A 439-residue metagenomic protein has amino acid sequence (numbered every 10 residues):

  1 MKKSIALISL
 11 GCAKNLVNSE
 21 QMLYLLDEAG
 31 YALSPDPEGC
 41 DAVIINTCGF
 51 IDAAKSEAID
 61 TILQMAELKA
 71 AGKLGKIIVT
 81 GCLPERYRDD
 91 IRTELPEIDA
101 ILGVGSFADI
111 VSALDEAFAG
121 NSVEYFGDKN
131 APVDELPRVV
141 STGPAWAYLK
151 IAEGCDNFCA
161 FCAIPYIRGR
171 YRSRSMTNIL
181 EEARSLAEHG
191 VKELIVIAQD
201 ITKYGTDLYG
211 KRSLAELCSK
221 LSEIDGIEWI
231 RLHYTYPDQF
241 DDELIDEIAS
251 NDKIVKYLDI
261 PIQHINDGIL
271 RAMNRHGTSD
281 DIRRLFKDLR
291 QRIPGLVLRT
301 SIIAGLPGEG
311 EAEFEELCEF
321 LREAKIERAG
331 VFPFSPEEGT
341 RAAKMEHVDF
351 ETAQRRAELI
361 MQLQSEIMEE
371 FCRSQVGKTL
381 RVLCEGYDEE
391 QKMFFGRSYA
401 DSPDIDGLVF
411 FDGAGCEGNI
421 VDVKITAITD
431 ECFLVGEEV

Functional and structural regions predicted by a protein language model:
M1-I197, T202-Y204, E243, L258 (+7 more regions): Proteins enriched for Cys/Gly/acidic motifs involved in redox and nucleic-acid/cofactor modification
I5, A42-V43, A147, L194 (+7 more regions): Conserved beta-strand core positions
I77-V79, R86, I91, E188-A312 (+1 more regions): Conserved SAM/AdoMet-binding glycine-rich loop
C159, I179, V196, L232 (+7 more regions): Conserved, mostly hydrophobic/aromatic
A198, Y234, I262-H264, T300-A304 (+5 more regions): Active-site proximal loops enriched in glycine and acidic residues that flank catalytic Cys/His/Asp and coordinate
L244-I245, L317, F410-F411: Short beta-alpha junctions and helix-cap segments that line functional grooves
K256-Y257, L270-R271, P294-V297, A312-F314 (+6 more regions): Extended hydrophobic-aromatic, low-complexity segments
P336, K344-V439: Terminal RNA-binding accessory module
